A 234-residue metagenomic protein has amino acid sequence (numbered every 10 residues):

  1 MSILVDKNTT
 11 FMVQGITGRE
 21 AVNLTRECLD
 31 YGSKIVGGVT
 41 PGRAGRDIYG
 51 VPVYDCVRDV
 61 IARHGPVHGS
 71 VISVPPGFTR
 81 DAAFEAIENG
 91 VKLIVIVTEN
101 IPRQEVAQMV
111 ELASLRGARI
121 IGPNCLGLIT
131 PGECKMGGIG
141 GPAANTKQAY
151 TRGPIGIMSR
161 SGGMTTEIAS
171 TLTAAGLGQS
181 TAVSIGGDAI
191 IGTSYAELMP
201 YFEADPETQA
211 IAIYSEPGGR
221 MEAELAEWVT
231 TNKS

Functional and structural regions predicted by a protein language model:
M1-S234: Catalytic-core regions of core metabolic enzymes, especially those transforming organic acids/acyl-group intermediates
